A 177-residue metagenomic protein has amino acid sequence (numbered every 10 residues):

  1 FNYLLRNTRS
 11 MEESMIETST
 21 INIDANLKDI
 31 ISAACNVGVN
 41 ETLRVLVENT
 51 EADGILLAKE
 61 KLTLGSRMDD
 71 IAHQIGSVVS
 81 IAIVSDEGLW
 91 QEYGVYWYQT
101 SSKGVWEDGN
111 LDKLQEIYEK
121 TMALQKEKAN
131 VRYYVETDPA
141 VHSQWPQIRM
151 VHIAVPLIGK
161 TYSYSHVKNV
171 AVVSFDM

Functional and structural regions predicted by a protein language model:
F1-E51: Juxtamembrane extracytoplasmic/periplasmic/luminal helical "stalk" adjacent to the first N-terminal
N7-T8, A52-L64: Signal-transducing coiled-coil linker helices
E13, E17, K61-D69: Short amphipathic alpha-helical segments
S19, E51-L57, K103-D108: Second-shell loop/turn segments in exported
D24, G38, M68-G76: Short regulatory alpha-helical segment in sensory/regulatory domains of signaling proteins that mediates
N36, L57, K61, E107-L114: Intrinsic-disorder-associated interaction segments
H73-D176: Extracytoplasmic/periplasmic ligand-binding sensor regions of membrane-associated signaling proteins
